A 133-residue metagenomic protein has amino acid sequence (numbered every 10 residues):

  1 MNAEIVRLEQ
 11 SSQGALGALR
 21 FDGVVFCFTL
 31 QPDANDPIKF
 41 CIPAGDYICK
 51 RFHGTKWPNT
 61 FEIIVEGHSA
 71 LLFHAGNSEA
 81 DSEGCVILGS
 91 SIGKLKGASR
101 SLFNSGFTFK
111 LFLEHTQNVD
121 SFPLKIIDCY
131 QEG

Functional and structural regions predicted by a protein language model:
M1-P123, I127-G133: Cell wall/extracellular polymer interaction/catalysis modules
